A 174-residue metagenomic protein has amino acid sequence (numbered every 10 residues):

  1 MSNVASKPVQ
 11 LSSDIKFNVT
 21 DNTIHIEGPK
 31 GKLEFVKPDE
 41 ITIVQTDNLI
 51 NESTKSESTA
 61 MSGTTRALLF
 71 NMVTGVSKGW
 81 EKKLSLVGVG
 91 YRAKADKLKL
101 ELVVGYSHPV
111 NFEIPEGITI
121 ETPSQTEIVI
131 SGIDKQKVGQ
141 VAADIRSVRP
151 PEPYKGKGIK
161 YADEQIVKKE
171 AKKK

Functional and structural regions predicted by a protein language model:
S2-A143, S147-Y161, Q165-K174: N-terminal intrinsically disordered, cationic/polar leader segments that include organellar targeting peptides
